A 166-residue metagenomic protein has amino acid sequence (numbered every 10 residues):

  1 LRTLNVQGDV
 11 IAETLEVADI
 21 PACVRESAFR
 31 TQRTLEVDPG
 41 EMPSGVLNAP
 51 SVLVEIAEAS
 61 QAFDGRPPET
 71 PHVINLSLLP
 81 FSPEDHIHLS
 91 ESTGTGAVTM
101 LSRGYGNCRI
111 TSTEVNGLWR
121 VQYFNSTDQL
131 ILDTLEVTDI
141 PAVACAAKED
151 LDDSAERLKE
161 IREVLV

Functional and structural regions predicted by a protein language model:
L1, P71, A97-V98, W119: Short, hydrophobic/aromatic-rich segments at coil-to-beta transitions
L1-L35, T113-V166: Helix-rich interaction surfaces within compact, conserved domain-sized segments that mediate assembly or partner
D38-A62, D153-V166: A short, charged
S44-A97: Surface-exposed interaction/gating patches
R66-E69, G104, T113-V115: Short, ordered beta-strand-loop transition motifs
L78, S102-G104, Y123-N125: Active-site proximal loops enriched in glycine and acidic residues that flank catalytic Cys/His/Asp and coordinate
P83-D85, C108-E114: Short, solvent-exposed polar/charged micro-motifs at secondary-structure junctions
S92, A97, S102-C108: A cross-kingdom feature marking solvent-exposed beta-strand/loop segments within repeated, beta-rich binding/scaffold
